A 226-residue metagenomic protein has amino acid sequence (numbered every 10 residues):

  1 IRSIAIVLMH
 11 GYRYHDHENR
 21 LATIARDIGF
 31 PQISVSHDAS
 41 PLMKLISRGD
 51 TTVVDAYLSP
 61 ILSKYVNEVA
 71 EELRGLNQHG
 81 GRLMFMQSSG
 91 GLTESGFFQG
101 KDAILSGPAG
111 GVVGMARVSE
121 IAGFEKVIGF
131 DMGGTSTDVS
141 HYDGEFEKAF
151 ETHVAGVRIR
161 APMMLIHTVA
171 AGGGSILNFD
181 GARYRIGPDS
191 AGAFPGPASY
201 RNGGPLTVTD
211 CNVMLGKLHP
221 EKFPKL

Functional and structural regions predicted by a protein language model:
I1-L226: N-terminally biased helix-coil "hinge/interface" segments that flank
